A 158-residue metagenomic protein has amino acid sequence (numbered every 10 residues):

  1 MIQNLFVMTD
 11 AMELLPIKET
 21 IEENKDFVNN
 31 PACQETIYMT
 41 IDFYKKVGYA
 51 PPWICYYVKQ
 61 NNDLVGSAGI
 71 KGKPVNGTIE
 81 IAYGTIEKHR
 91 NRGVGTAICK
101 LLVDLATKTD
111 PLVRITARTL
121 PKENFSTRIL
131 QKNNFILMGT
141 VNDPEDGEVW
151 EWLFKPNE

Functional and structural regions predicted by a protein language model:
M1-N30, M39-Y44, A50-E158: Acyl-donor (CoA/ACP) binding surface of acyl/acetyltransferases
C33-E35: Periplasmic peptidoglycan-binding/tethering modules of Gram-negative envelope proteins
